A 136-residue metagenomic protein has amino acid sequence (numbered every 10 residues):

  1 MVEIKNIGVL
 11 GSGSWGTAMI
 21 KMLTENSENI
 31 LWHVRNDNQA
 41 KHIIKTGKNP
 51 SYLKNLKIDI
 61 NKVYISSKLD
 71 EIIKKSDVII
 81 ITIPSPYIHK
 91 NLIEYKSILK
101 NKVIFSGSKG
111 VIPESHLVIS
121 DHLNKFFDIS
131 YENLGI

Functional and structural regions predicted by a protein language model:
M1-L56, V63-S67, I73, E114: NAD(P)+-binding Rossmann beta1-loop-alpha1 motif at the extreme N-terminus of oxidoreductases
K5-G8, V34-A40, P50-I60, I80-L92 (+1 more regions): Phosphate-binding glycine-rich loops and adjacent basic patches that engage nucleotide phosphates, nucleic-acid
S66, E71-K74, V78-I81, S85-I136: Rossmann-like NAD(P)(H) cofactor-binding subdomain of soluble oxidoreductases
